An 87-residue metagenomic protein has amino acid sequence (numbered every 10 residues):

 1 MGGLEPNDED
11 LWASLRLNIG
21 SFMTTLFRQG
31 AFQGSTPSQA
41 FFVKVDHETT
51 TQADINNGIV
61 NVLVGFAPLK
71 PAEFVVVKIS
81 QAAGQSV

Functional and structural regions predicted by a protein language model:
M1-V87: Structured, hydrophobic secondary-structure cores that serve as assembly/anchoring elements
